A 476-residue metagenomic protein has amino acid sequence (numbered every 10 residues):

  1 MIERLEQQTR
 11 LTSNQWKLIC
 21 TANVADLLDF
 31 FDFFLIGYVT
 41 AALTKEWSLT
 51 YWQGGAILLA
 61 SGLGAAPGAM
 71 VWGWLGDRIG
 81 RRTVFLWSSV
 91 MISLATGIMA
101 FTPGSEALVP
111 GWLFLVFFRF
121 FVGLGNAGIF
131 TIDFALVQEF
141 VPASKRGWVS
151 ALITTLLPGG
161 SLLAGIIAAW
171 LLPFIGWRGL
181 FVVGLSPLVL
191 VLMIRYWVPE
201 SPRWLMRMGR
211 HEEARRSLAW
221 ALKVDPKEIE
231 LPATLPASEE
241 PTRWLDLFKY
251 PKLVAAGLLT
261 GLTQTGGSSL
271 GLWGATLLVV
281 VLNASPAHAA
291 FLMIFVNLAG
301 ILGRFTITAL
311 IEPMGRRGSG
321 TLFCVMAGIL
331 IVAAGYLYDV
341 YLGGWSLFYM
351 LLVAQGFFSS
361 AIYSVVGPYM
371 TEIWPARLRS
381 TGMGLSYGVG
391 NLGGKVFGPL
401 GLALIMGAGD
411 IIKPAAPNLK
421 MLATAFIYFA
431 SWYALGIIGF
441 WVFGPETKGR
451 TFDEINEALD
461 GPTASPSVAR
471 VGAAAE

Functional and structural regions predicted by a protein language model:
M1-Q8, W197-K249, R450-E476: Intracellular cytosolic loops and amphipathic helices of Major Facilitator Superfamily
M1-Y38: Cytosolic juxtamembrane N-terminal segment immediately preceding the first transmembrane helix of multi-pass
I36-G37, F248-I301, G394-P399: Extracytoplasmic gate region of multi-pass secondary transporters
A69-G80, R304-R316: Helix-to-loop junctions at the C-terminal end of transmembrane segments in multipass secondary transporters
V90-L108, M326-Y341: C-terminal ends and interior cores of transmembrane alpha-helices in multi-pass membrane transporters/permeases
P110-A127, W345-A361: Hydrophobic core of transmembrane alpha-helices in multi-pass small-molecule transporters, especially MFS/SLC-type
K145-P173, V182, S186-L188, Y387-G398: Glycine-rich segments within core transmembrane alpha-helices of 12-TM secondary carriers
G315-V366: C-terminal transmembrane helical hairpin of 12-TM major facilitator-type secondary transporters
